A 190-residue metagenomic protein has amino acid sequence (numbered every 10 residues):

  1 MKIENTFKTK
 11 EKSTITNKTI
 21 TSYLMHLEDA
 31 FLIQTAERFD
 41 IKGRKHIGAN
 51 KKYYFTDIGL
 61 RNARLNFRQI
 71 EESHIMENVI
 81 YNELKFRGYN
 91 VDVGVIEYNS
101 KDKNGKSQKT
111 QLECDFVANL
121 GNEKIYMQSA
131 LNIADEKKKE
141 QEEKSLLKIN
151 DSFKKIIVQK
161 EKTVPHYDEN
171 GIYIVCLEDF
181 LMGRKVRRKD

Functional and structural regions predicted by a protein language model:
M1-K12: DNA-recognition alpha helix
K18-D190: A cross-kingdom feature that marks ATP-driven nucleic-acid transaction machinery
